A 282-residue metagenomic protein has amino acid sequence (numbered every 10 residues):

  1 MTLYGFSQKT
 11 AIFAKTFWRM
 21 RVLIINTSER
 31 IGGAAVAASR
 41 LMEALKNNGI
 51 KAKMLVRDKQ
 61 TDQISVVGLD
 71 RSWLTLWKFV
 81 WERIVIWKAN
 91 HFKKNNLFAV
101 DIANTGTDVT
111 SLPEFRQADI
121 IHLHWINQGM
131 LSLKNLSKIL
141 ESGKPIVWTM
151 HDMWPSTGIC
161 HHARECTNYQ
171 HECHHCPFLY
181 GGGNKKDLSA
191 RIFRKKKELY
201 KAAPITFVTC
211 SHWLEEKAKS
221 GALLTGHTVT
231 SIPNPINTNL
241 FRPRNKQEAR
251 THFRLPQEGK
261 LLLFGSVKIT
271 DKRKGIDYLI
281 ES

Functional and structural regions predicted by a protein language model:
I12, M20, R244-L261: Nucleotide-sugar donor-binding and catalytic loop/hinge architecture of NDP-sugar-dependent glycosyltransferases
T16-D70, R116, E141-G143: N-terminal subdomain of nucleotide-sugar transferases
A34-A37, N48, R57, M150 (+3 more regions): Replace "coordinates the UDP/GDP/TDP-sugar" with "coordinates nucleotide-activated sugar donors
N47-I120: A conserved catalytic-core segment of Leloir-type glycosyltransferases
R83-N96, W148-K195: Acceptor-binding helix/loop patch of EC 2.4 sugar-transfer enzymes, predominantly nucleotide-sugar-dependent
T110-L131, K144-H151: Short N-terminal targeting/anchoring amphipathic segment
T157-H162, G183-S231, I236-E248: A short, active-site helix/loop in glycosyltransferases that binds the activated sugar's phosphate group
P256-K274, I280: Conserved donor-binding/catalytic core segment of Leloir-type glycosyltransferases
